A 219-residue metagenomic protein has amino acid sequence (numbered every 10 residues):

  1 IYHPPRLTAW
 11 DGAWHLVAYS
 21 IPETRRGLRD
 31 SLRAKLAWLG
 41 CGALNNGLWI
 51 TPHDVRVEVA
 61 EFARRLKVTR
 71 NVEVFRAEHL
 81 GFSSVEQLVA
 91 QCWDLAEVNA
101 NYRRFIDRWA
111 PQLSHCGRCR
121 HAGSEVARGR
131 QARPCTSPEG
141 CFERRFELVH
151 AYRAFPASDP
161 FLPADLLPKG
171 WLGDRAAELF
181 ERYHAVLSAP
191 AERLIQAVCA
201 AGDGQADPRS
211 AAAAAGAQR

Functional and structural regions predicted by a protein language model:
I1-G12, P22-L28, K35-G40, N45 (+2 more regions): Long, contiguous binding/interaction regions
A18-Y19: Outer-membrane beta-barrel initiation region
